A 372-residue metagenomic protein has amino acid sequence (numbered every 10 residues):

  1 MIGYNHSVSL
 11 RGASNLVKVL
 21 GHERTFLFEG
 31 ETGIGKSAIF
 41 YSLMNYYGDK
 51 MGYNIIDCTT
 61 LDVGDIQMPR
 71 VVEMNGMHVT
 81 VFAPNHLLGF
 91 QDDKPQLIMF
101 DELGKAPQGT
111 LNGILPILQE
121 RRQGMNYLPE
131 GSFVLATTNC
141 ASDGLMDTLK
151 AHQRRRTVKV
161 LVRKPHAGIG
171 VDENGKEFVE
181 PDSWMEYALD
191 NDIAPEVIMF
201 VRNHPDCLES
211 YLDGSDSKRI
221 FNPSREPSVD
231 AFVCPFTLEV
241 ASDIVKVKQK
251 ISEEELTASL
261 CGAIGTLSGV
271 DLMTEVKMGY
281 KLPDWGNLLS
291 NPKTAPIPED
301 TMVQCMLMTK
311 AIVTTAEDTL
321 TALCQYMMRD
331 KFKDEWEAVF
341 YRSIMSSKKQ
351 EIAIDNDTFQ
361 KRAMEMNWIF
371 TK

Functional and structural regions predicted by a protein language model:
M1-I98, L103-K372: C-terminal regulatory/interaction module of P-loop NTP-utilizing enzymes
